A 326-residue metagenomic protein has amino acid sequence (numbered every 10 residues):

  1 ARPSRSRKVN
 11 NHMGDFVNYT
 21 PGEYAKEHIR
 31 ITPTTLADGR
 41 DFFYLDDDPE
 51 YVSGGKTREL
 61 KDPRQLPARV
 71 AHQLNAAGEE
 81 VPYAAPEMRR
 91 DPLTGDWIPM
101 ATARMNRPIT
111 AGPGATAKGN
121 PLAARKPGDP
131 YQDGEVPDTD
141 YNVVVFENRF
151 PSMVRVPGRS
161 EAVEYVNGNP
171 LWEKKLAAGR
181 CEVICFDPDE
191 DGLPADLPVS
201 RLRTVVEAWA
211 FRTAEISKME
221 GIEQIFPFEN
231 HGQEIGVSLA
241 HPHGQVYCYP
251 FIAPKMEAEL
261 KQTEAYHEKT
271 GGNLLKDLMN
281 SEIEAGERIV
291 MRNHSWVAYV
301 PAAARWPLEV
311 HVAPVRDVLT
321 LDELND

Functional and structural regions predicted by a protein language model:
P3-H241, Y247-L319, L324: Active-site microenvironments that recognize anionic phosphate/pyrophosphate groups
